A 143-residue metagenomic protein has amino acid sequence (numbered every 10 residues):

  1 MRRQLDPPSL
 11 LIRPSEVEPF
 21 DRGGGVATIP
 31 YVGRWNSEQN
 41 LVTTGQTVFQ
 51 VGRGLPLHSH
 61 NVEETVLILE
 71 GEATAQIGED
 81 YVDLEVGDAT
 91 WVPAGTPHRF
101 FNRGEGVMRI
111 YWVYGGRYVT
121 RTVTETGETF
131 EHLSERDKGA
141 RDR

Functional and structural regions predicted by a protein language model:
M1-L41, T122-R143: A short, N-terminal "cap"/entry segment at the start of jelly-roll beta-barrel domains of the cupin/DSBH fold
T28-V32, G45-H60: Conserved short histidine dyad/triad with adjacent acidic residue
N36-N40, F49-R53, E72, G116-Y118: Short, charged/polar surface micro-motifs in flexible loops or helix N-caps
T47, W91, G106-T122: A short hydrophobic beta-strand segment most commonly corresponding to one strand of the jelly-roll/cupin
P56-L57, A75-Q76, V92, H98-G104 (+1 more regions): Short beta-strand His + acidic residue motifs that chelate non-heme Fe in jelly-roll/DSBH and cupin folds
E63-E64, I68-A73: Glycine- and acidic-residue-biased ligand/ion/polar-headgroup-sensing regions
E79-A94: Short acidic-glycine-tyrosine-enriched beta hairpin
